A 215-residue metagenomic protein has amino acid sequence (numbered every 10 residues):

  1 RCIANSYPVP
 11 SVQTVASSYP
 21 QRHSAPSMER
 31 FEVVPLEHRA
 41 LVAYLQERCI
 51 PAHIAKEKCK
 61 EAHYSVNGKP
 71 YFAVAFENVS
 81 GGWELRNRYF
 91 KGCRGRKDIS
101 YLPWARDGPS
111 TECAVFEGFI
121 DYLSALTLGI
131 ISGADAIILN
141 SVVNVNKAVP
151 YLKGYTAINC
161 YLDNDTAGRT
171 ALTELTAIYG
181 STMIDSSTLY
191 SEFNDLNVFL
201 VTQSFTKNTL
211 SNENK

Functional and structural regions predicted by a protein language model:
R1-N5, E57-Y64: Short, small/acidic-rich helices and loops at N termini and domain boundaries of DNA replication/processing enzymes
R1-Y44: Non-catalytic accessory segments of DNA primases and related replication-initiation nucleases
V42, Y122, T176: Short glycine-/small-residue-rich flexible loop motifs, especially phosphate/cofactor-binding loops
V42-A55: Serine endopeptidase catalytic core focused on the charge-relay Asp
Y64-Y151: Phosphate-handling DNA/RNA-contact segment within nucleic-acid enzymes
T111, T127-K215: TOPRIM fold recognition
